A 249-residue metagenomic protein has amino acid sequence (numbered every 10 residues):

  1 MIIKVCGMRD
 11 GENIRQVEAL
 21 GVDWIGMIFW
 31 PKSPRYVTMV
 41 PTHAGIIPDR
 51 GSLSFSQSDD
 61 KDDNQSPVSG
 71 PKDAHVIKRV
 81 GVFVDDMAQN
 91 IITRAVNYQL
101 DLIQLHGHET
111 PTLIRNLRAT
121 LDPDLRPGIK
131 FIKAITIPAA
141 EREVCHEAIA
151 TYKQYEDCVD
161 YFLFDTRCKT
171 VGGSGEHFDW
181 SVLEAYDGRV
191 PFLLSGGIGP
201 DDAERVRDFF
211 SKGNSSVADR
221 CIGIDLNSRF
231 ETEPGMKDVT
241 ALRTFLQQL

Functional and structural regions predicted by a protein language model:
M1-K4: Extreme N-terminal starter segment of soluble prokaryotic enzymes
G7-E12: Short polar catalytic/cofactor-binding loops
Q16, R205, A241-T244: Alpha-helical elements of Rossmann-like donor-binding domains used by nucleotide-donor carbohydrate transfer enzymes
Q16-G26, N97-L102: Catalytic domains of carbohydrate-active enzymes, especially glycoside hydrolases
L20-G21, N97-Y98, D157-C158, F209-F210 (+1 more regions): Structural motif
V22-R35, Q104-T112, T166-C168, G173 (+2 more regions): Glycine-rich phosphate-binding active-site loops on the catalytic face of alpha/beta enzymes
F29-N64, G70-L194, G199-D202: Conserved anion-binding
P200-S215: A short, acidic, amphipathic alpha-helical segment used as a generic capping/interface helix at domain edges
